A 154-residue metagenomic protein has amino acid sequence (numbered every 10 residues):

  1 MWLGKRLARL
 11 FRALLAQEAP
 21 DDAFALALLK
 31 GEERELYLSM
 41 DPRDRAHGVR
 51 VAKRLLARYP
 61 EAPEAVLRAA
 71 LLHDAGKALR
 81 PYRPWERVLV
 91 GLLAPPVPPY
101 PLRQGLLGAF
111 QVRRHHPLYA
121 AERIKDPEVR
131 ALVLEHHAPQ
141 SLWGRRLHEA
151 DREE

Functional and structural regions predicted by a protein language model:
M1-L36, P139-Q140: Non-catalytic interface/linker regions that flank or bridge core catalytic/transmembrane domains
G31-E154: Divalent metal-dependent catalytic cores for phosphoryl transfer on phosphate-bearing substrates
